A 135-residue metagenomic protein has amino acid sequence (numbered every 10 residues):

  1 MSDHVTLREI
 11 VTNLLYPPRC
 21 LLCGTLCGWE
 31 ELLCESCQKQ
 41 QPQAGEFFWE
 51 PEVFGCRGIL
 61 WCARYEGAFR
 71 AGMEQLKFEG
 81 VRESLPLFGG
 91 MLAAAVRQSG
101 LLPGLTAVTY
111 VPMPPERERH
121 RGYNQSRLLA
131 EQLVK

Functional and structural regions predicted by a protein language model:
M1-K135: Glycine-rich phosphate/pyrophosphate-handling loop used in enzymes and phosphotransfer proteins
